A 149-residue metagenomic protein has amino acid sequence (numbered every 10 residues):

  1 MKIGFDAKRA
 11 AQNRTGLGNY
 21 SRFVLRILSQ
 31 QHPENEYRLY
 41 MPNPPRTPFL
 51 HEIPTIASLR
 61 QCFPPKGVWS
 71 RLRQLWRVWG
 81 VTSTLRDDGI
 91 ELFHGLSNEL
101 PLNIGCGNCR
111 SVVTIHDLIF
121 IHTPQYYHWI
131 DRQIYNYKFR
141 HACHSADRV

Functional and structural regions predicted by a protein language model:
M1-V149: Carbohydrate transferase catalytic cores enriched for Leloir-type hexosyltransferases
